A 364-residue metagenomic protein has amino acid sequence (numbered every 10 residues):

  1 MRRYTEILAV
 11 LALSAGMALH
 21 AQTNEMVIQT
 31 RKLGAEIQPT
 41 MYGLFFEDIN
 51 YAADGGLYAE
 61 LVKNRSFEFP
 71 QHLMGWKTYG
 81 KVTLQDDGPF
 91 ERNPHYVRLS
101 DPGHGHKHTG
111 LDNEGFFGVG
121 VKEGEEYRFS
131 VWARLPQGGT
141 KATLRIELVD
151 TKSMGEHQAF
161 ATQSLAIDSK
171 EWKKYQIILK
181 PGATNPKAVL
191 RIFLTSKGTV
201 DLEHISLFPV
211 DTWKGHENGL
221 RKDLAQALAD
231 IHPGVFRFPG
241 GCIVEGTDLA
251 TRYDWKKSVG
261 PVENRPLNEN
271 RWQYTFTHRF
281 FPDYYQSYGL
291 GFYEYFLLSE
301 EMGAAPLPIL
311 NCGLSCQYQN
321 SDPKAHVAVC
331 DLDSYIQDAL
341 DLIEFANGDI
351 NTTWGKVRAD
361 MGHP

Functional and structural regions predicted by a protein language model:
M1-L8: Bacterial N-terminal signal peptides that target proteins for export
R2, Q137-G138, M154-H157, P181-N185 (+3 more regions): Secondary-structure transition/capping motifs at alpha-helix termini and the adjoining loop/turn into the next element
L8-G16: Bacterial N-terminal signal peptides
M17-A21: Sec/Tat signal peptide C-region and signal peptidase I cleavage site
Q22-S287, A305-L307, D322-D333: Extracellular and organelle-lumenal recognition/adhesion modules and their flexible linkers in secreted
L44, E126, Y288, F292-L297 (+3 more regions): Catalytic-domain carbohydrate-binding cleft regions of carbohydrate-active enzymes
F193-S196, E203-H204, P209, P239-C242 (+3 more regions): Active-site groove signature of glycoside hydrolases
